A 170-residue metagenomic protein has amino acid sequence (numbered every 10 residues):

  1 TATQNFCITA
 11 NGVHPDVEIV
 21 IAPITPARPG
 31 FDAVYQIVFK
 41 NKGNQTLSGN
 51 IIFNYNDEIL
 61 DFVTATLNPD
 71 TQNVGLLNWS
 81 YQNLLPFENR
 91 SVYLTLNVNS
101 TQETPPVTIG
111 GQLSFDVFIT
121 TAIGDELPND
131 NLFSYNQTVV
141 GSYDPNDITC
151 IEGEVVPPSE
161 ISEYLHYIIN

Functional and structural regions predicted by a protein language model:
T1-N170: Exported/extracytosolic protein signature
